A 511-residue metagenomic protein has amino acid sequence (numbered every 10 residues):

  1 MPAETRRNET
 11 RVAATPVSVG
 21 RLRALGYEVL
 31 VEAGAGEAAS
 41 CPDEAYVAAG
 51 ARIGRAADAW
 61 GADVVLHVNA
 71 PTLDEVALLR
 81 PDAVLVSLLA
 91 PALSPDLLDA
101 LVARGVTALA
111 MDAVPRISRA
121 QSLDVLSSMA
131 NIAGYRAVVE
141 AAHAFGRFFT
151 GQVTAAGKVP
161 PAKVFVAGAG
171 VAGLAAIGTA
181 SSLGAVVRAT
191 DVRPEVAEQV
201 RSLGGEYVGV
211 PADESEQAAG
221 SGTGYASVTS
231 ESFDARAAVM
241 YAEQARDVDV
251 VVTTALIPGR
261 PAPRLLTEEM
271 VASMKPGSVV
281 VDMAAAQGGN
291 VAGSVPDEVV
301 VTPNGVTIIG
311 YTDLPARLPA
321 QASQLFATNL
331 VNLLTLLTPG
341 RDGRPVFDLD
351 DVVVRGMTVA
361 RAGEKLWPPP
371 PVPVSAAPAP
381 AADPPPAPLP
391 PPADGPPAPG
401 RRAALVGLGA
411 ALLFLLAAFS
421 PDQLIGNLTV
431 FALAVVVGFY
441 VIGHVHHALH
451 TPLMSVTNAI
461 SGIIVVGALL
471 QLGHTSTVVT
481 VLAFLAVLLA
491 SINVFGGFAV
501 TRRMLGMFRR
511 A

Functional and structural regions predicted by a protein language model:
M1-A103, A110-E140, A144-G151, G157-P160 (+3 more regions): Structural/interface elements that position substrates and couple domains in central-metabolism enzymes
P2-C41, G151-A245, D394-G395: Glycine-rich phosphate/diphosphate-binding loop of Rossmann-like nucleotide-binding domains
G50-W60, A70-P71, A218-V250, A255-E268 (+1 more regions): A structured beta-alpha segment of the ubiquitous adenosine-cofactor-binding alpha/beta core
A56, D422-A434, S455, T480: Structural signature of hydrophobic alpha-helical transmembrane segments
L79-D112, V250-I309: ADP-ribose/adenylate-binding Rossmann-like module
D112-A156, P161, A285, V291-P373 (+1 more regions): Adenosine-phosphate binding glycine-rich loop
V346-A417: Phosphate-binding loop/pocket of nucleotide- and phosphate-handling active sites
A459-L469: Small-residue-rich segments of transmembrane alpha-helices in multi-pass membrane proteins, especially helix faces
